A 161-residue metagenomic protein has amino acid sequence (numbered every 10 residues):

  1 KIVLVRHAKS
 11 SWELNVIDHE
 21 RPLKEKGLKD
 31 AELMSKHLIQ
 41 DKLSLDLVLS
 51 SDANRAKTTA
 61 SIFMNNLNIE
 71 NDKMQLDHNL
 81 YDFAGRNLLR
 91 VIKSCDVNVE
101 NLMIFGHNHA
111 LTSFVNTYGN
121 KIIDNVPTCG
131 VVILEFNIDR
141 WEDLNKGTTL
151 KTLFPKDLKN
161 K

Functional and structural regions predicted by a protein language model:
K1-N79, K121-C129, K161: Active-site-proximal alpha-helix that buttresses catalytic centers in soluble enzyme cores
L14, T59-A60, R86, S113-N116: Short glycine-/acidic-enriched loop or helix-start segments at secondary-structure transitions that form or flank
I62-F63, T117, N137: Residue-level signal for well-ordered alpha-helical positions
L80-D96: Short phosphate-binding loop-to-helix
K93-M103, N145-K156: A polyampholytic, Gly/Pro-enriched intrinsically disordered region
C95-M103, N108-G130: Non-DNA-binding regulatory cores of transcription-related proteins, predominantly C-terminal effector-binding
K121-P155: Domain-level recognition of soluble alpha/beta enzyme cores, biased toward histidine phosphatases/phosphomutases
